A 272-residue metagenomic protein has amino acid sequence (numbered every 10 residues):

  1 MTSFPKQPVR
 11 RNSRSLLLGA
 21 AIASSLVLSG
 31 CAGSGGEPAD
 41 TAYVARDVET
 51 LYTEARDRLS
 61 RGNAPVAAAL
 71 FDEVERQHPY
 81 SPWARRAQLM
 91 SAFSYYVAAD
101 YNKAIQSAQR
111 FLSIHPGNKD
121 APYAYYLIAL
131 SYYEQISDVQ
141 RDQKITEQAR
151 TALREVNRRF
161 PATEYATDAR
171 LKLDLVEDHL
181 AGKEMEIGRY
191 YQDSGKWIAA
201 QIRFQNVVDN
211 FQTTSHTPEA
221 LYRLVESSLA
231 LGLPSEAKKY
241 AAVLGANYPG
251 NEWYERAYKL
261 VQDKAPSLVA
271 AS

Functional and structural regions predicted by a protein language model:
T2-R14, I22, V27-S272: Acidic, polar-rich low-complexity tracts and alpha-helical solenoid repeat scaffolds
